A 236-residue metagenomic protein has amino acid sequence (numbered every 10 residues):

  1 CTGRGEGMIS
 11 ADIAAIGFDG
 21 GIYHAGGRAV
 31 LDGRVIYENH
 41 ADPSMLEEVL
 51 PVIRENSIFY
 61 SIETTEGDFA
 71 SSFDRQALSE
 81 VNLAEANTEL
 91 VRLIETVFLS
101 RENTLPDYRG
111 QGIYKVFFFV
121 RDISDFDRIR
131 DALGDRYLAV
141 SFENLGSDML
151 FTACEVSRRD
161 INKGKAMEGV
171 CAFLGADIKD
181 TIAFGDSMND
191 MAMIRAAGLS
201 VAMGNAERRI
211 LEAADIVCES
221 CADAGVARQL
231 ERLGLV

Functional and structural regions predicted by a protein language model:
C1-N87: Active-site phosphate-binding/coordination module
E6, L46, F126, G164 (+1 more regions): A general structural signal for well-ordered alpha-helical segments in protein cores
E6-S10, D125-D127, D190-M191: Short, well-ordered alpha-helical microsegments
I9-I13, I129, I210, V226: Hydrophobic packing residues within well-ordered alpha-helices of enzyme cores
I16-G17, A25, L133-R136, A196-A197 (+1 more regions): Short, structured coil segments at secondary-structure junctions
F18-A25, N82, A139-V140, S200-G204 (+1 more regions): Short hydrophobic/aromatic-enriched beta-strand-loop microsegments
G67-F184: Conserved acidic, metal-coordinating active-site core of Asp-based, Mg2+-dependent phosphoryl-transfer enzymes
A153-V236: Mg2+-dependent phosphoryl-transfer enzymes with acidic/Ser/Thr/Gly-rich catalytic loops
